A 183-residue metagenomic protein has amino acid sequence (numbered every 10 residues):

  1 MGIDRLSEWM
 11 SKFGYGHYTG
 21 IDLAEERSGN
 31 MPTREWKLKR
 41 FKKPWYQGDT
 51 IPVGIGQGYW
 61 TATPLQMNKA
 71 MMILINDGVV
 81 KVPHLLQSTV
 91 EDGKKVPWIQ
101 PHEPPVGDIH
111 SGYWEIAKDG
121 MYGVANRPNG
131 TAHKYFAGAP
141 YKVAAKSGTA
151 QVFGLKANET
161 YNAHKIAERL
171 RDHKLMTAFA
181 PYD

Functional and structural regions predicted by a protein language model:
M1-D183: Beta-lactam-recognizing serine transpeptidase/beta-lactamase-like catalytic domain environment
